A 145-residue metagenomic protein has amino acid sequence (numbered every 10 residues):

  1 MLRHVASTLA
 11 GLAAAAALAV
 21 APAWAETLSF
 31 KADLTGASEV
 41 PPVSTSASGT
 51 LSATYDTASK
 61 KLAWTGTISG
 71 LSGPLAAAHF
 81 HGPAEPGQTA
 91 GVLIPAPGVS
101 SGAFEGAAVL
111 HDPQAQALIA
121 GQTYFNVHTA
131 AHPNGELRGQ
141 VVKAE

Functional and structural regions predicted by a protein language model:
L2-V5, A16, V20-A78, G82-E145: Metal-centered catalytic cores of metalloenzymes
S7-A10: Internal alpha-helical transmembrane segments of multi-pass membrane proteins, especially GPCRs
